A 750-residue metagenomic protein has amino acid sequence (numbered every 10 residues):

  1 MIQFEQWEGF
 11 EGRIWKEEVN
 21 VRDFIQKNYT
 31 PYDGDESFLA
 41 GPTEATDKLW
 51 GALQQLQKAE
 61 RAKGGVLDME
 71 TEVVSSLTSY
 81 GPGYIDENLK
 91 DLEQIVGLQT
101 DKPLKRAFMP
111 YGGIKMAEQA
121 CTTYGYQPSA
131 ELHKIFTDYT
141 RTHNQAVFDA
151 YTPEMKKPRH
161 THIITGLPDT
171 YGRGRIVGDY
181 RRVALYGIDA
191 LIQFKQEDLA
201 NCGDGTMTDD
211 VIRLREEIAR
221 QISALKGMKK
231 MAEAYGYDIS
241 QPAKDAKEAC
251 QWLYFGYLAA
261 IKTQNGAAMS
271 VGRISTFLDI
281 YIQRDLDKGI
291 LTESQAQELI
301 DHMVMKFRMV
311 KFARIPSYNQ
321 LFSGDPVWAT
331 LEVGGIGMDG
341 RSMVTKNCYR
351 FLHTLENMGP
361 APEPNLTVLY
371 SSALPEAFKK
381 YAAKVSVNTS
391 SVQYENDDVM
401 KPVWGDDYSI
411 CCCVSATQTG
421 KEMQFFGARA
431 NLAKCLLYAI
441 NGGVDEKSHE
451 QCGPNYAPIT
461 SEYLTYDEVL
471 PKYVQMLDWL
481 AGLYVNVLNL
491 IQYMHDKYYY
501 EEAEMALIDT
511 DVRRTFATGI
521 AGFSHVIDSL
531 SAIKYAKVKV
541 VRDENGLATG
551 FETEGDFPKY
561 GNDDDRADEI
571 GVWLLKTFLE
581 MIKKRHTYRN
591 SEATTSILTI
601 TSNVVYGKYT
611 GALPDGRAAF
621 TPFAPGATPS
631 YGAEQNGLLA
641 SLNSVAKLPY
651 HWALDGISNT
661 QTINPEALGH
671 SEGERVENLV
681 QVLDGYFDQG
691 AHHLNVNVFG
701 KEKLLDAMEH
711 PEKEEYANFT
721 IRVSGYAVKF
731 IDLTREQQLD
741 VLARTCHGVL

Functional and structural regions predicted by a protein language model:
I2-L750: Conserved catalytic cores of very large enzyme subunits
